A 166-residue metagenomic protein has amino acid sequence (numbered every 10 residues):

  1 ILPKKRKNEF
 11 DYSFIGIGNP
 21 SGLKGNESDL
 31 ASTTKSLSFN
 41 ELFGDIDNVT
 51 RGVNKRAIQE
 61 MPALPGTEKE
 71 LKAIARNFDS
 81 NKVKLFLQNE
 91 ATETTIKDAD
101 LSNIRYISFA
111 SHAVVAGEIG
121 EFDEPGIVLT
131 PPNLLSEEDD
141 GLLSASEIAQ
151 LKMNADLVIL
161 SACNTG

Functional and structural regions predicted by a protein language model:
I1-G166: Catalytic cores of enzymes
